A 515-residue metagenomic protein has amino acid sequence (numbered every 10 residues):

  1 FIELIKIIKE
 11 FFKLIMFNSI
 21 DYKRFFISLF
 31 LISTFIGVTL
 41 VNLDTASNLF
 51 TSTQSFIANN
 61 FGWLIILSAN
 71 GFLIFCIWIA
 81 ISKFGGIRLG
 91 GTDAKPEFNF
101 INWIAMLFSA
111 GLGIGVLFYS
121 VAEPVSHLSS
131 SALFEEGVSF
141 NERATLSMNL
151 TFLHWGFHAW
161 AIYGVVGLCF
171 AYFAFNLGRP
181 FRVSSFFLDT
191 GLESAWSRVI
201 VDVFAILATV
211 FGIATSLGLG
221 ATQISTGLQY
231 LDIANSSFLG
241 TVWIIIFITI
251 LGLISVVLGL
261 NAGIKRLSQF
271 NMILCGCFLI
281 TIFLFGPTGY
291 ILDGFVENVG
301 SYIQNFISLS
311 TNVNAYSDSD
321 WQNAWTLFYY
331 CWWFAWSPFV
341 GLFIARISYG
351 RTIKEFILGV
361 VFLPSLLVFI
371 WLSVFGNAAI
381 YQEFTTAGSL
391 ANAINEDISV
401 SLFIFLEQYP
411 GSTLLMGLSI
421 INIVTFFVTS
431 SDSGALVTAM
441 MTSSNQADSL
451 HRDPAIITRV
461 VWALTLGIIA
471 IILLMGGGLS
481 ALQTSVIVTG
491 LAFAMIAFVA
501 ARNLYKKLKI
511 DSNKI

Functional and structural regions predicted by a protein language model:
L4, I8-N141, I280, L284 (+1 more regions): N-terminal alpha-helical transmembrane segments of multi-pass membrane transport and channel/translocase proteins
I8, L14-F26, F30-L40, L73-C76 (+9 more regions): Helix-loop-helix module between adjacent transmembrane segments
F12-L14, N48-Q54, S82-F100, V125-M148 (+4 more regions): Flexible loop linkers connecting adjacent transmembrane helices in multi-pass alpha-helical membrane transporters
K13-S19, N42-I57, C76-K95, S147-H154 (+7 more regions): Membrane-water interface regions at transmembrane-helix termini and the short interhelical loops of multi-pass membrane
I20-I32, G191-V199, S236-L253, V257 (+4 more regions): Loop-to-transmembrane helix boundary motifs in multi-pass membrane proteins
C76-I79, T92-F181, L358, L367-I380: Membrane-interface helix-loop-helix modules in multi-pass membrane proteins
Y119-S131, I282-N305, S365-D397: Extracellular/periplasmic helix-exit of transmembrane alpha-helices
N176-R179, A205-S225, P338-V360, T413-S443: Membrane-helix boundary/coupling elements in multi-pass transport proteins
